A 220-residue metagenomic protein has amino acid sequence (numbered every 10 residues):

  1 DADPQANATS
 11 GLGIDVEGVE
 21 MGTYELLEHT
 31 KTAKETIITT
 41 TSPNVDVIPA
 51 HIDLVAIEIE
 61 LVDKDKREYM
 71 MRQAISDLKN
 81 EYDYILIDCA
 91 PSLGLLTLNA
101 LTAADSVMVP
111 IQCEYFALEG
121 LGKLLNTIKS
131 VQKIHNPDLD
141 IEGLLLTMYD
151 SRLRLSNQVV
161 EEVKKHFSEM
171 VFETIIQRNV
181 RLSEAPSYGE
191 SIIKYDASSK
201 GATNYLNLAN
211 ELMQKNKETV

Functional and structural regions predicted by a protein language model:
A2-V220: P-loop NTP-binding core
